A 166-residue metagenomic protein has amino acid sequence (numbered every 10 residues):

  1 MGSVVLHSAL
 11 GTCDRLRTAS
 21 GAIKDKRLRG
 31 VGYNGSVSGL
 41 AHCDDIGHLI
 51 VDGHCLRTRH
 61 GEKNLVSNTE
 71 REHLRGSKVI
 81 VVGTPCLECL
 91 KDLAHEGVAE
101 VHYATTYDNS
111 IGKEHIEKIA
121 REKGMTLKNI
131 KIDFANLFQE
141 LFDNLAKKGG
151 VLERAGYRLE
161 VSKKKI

Functional and structural regions predicted by a protein language model:
M1-I166: Zinc-dependent deaminase catalytic domain
